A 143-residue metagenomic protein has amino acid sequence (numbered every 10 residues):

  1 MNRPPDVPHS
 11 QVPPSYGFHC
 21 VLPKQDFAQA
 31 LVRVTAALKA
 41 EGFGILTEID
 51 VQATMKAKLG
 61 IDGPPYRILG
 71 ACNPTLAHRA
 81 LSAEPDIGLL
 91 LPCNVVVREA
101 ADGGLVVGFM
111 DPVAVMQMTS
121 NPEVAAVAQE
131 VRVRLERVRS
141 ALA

Functional and structural regions predicted by a protein language model:
N2-E41: Terminal, regulation- and interaction-focused segments at domain boundaries
P14-Y16, P65, L91, G103: A generic structural signal for well-ordered coil/turn residues at beta-strand boundaries that shape enzyme active-site
L31, N73, R132-L135: Short amphipathic alpha-helical/adjacent loop interface patches that line ligand and macromolecule-binding sites
T35, Q52-A53, E136: Short glycine-/small-residue-rich flexible loop motifs, especially phosphate/cofactor-binding loops
A40, A57-K58, A141: Residues at alpha-helix termini
G44-V96: Compact, glycine-rich, soluble single-domain proteins
V96-S120: Beta-strand/loop substructures that line and gate deep hydrophobic ligand-binding cavities in soluble
Q117-A143: Well-ordered alpha/beta subsegment
